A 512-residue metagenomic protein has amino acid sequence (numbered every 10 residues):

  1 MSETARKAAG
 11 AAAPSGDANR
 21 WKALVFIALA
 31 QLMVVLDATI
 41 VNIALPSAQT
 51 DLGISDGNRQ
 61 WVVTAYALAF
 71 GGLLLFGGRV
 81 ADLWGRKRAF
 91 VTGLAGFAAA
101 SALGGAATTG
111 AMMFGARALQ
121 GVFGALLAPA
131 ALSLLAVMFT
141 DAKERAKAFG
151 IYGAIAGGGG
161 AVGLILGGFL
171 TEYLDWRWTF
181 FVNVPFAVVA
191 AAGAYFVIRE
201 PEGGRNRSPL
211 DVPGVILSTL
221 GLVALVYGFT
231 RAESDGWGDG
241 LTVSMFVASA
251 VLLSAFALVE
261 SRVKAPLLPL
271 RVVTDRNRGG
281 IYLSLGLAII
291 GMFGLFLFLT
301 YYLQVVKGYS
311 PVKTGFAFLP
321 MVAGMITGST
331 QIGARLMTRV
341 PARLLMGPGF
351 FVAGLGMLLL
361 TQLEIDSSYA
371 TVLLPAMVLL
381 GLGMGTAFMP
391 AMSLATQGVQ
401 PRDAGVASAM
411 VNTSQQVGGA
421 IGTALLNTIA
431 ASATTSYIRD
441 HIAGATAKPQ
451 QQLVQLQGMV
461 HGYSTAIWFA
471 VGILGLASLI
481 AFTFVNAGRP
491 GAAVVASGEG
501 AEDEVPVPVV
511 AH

Functional and structural regions predicted by a protein language model:
M1-L29, L258, L382, S393 (+2 more regions): Transmembrane-helix exit segments and adjacent C-terminal regions of multi-pass membrane proteins
S2-F196, Q331, V340, T361: Transmembrane-helix bundle of Major Facilitator Superfamily
P14, A191-T219, S261-R276, T338 (+2 more regions): Flexible interhelical linker loops that connect adjacent transmembrane helices in multi-pass membrane transporters
W21-A69, D175, P213, Y227 (+3 more regions): Transmembrane core module of solute transporters
A48-Q49, V80-A81, L166-L174, F229 (+4 more regions): Interfacial helix-cap and linker-helix signal at transmembrane-aqueous boundaries of multi-pass secondary transporters
W84-L94, T108-A111, G115, L127-A131 (+3 more regions): C-terminal module of multi-pass small-molecule transporters
L132, V184-G203, T219-R231, A248-V263 (+1 more regions): C-terminal membrane-cytosol helix-exit motif in multi-pass small-molecule transporters
E172-V184, T230-T242, S310, A431-G472: A membrane-interface helix-boundary motif in multi-pass transporters
